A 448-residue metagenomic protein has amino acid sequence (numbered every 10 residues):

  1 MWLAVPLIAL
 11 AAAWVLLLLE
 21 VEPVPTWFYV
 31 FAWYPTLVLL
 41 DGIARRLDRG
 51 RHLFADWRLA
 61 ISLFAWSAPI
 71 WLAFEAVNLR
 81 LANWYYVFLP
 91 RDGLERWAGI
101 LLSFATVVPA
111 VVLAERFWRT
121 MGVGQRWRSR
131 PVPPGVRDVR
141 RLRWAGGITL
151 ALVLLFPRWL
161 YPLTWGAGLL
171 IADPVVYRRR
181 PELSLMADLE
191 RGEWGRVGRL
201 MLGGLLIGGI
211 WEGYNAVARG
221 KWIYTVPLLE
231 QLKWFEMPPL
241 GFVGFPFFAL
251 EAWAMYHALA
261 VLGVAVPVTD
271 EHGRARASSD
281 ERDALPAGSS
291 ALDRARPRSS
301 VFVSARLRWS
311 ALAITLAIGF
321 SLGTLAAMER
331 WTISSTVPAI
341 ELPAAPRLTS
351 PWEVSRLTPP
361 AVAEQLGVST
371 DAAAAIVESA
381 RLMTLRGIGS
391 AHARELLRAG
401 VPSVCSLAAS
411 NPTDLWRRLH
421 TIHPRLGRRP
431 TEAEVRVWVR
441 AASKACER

Functional and structural regions predicted by a protein language model:
M1-G288, L292-P343, P402, R448: Aromatic-rich, lipid-facing transmembrane alpha helices and their immediate juxtamembrane interface loops in integral
W331-R448: C-terminal extensions
